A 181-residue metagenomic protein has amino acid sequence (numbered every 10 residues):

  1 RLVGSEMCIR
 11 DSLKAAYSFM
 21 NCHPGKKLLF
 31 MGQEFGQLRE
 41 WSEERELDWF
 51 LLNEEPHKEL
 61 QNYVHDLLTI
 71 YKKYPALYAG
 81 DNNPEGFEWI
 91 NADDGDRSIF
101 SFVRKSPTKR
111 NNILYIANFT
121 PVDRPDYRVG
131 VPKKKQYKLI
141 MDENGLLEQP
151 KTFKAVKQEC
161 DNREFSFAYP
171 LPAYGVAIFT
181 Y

Functional and structural regions predicted by a protein language model:
L2-G4: Positively charged, low-complexity/disordered segments
E6-L29, Q33-Y181: Carbohydrate-interacting/catalytic domains
